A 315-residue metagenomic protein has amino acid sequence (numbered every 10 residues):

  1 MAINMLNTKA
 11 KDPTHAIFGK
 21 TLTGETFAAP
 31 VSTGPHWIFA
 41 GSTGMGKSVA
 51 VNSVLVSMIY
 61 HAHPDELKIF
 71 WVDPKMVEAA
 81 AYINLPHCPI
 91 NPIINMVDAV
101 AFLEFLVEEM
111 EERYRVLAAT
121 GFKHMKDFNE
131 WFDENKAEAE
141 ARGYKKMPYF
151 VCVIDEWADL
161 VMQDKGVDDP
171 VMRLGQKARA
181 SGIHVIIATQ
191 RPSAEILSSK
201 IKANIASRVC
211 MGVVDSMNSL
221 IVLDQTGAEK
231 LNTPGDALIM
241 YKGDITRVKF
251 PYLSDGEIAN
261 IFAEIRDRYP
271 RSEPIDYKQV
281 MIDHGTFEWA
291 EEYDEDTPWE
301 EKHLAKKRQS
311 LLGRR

Functional and structural regions predicted by a protein language model:
A2-H124, R142-L231, L238-R247, P251-N260 (+3 more regions): P-loop NTPase catalytic phosphate-binding loop
F132-E140: Conserved RecA-like ASCE ATPase "motif II neighborhood" in helicase/translocase motors
E264-R315: C-terminal regions of RecA-like/P-loop NTPase motor modules
